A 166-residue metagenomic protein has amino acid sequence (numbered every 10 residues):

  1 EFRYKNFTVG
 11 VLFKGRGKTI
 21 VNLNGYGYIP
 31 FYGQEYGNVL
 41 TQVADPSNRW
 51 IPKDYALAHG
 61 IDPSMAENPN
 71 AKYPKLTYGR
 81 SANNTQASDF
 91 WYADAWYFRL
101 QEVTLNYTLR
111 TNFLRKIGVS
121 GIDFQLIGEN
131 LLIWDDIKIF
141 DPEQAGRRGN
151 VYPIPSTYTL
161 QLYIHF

Functional and structural regions predicted by a protein language model:
E1, E102-N106, T159-Q161: Membrane-embedded beta-strand positions in outer-membrane beta-barrel channels/transporters
Y4-N6, G15-T19, E102, L109 (+2 more regions): Transmembrane beta-strands of outer-membrane beta-barrel pores
K5-F7, W96, G118-I122, S156-Y158: Outer-envelope beta-barrel architecture signal
N6-G10, N112-F113: Repeated loop/turn-to-beta-strand initiation elements of outer-membrane beta-barrel proteins
V11, F124-L126, L162: Membrane-embedded beta-strand positions of outer-membrane beta-barrel proteins
K18-G118: Extracytoplasmic gating/loop element in the C-terminal half of outer-membrane beta-barrel translocons and assembly
D45, I51, Y55-L57, I61-A66 (+2 more regions): C-terminal beta-signal and terminal closure region of outer-membrane beta-barrel proteins
T111-I122, D136-F140: Short conserved catalytic/interaction loops centered on acidic-Pro-aromatic/His motifs
